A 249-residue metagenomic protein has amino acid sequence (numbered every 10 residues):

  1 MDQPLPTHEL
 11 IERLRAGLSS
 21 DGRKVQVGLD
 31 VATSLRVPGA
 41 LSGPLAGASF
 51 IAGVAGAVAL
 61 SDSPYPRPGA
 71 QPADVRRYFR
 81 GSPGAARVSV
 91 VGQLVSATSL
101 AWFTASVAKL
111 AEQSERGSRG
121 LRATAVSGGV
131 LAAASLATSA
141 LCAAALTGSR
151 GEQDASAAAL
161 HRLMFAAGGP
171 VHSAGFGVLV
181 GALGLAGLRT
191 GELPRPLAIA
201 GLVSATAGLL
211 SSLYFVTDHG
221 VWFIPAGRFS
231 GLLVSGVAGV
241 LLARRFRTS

Functional and structural regions predicted by a protein language model:
D2-S249: Hydrophobic, aromatic-enriched alpha-helical segments typical of multi-pass transmembrane helices
